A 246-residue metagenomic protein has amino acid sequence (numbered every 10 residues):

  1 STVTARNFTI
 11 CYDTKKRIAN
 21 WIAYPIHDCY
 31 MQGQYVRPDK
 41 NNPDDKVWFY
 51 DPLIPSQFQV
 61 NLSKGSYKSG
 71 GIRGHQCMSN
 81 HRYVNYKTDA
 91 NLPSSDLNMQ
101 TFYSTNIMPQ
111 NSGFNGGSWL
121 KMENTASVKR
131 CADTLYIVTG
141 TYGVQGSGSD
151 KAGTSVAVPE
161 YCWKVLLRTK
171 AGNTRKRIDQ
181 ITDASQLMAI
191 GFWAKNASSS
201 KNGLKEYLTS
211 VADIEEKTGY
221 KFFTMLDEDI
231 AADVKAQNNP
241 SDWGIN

Functional and structural regions predicted by a protein language model:
S1-T2, S155: Short linear motifs in intrinsically disordered
T2-Q76, N80: Short, His- and charge-rich active-site/binding loops that engage polyanionic ligands
P55-N246: Domain-level detector of nuclease and nuclease-like folds in predominantly extracellular/periplasmic contexts
